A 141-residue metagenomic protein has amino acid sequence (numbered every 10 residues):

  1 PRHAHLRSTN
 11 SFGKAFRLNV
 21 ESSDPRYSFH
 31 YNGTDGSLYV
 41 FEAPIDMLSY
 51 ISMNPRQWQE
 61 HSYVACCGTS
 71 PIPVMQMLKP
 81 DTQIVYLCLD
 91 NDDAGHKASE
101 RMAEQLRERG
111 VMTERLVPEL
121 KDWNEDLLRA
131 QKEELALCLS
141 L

Functional and structural regions predicted by a protein language model:
P1-L78: Phosphate-handling DNA/RNA-contact segment within nucleic-acid enzymes
G36, S52-L141: TOPRIM fold recognition
